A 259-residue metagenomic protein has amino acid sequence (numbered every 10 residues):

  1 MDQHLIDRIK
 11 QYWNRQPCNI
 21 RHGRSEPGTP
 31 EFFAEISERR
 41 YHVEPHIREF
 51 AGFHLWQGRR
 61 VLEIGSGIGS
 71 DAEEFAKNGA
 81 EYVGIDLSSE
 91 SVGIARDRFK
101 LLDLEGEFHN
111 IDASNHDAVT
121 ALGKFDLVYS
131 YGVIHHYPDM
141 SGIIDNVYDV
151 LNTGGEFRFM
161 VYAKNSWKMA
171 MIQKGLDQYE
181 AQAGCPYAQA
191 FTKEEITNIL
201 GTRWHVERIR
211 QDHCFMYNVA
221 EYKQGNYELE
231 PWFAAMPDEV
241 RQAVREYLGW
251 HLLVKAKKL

Functional and structural regions predicted by a protein language model:
M1-A34: N-terminal, positively charged/glycine-rich alpha-helical extensions of SAM-dependent methyltransferases
E26-E31, K193-T197, G201-W232: Conserved catalytic loop of SAM-dependent methyltransferase domains
P30-R59: Conserved alpha-helix/loop element of class I SAM-dependent methyltransferases that forms part of the SAM/SAH-binding
R59-H116: Class I SAM-dependent methyltransferase SAM/SAH-binding core
Y129: A conserved beta-strand element that flanks and buttresses the S-adenosyl-L-methionine
S141-E156: A short glycine-rich, Lys/Arg-flanked "PGG" loop and its adjoining helix->strand segment in the class I
E156-E180: Conserved class I S-adenosyl-L-methionine
Q178-E195: Acceptor-substrate binding/catalytic loop of class I
